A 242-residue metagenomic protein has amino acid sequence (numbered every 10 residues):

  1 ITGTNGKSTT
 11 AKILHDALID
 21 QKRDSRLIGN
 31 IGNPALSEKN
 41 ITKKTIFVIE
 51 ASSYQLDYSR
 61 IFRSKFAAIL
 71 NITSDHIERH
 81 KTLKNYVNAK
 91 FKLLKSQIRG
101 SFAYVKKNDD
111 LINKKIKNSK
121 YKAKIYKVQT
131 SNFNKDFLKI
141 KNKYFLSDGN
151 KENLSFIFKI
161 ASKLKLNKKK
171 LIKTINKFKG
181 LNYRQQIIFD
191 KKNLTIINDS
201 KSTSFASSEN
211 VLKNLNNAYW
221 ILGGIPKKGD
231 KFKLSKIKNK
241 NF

Functional and structural regions predicted by a protein language model:
I1-A103, K107, L111-Y121: Phosphate-binding loop of NTP-binding sites
D24, K143-N239: Nucleotide phosphate-binding/pyrophosphate-handling subdomain across enzymes that bind or process nucleotide phosphates
L27, A68-I69, V105, Y126-Q129 (+2 more regions): Structural signal for conserved beta-strand scaffold positions within catalytic alpha/beta enzyme cores
I28, K120-K135, D148, I172-N176 (+1 more regions): Beta-strand->loop->alpha-helix junctions that form or flank phosphate-binding loops in nucleotide-handling enzymes
V105-D109, Q129-T130, L222-I225: Structural motif
D109-K115, F133-N134, K227-K231: Short, charged/polar "capping" segments at the starts of alpha-helices and the immediately preceding loops
K135-K141: The feature captures the short pre-catalytic strand/loop hairpin that immediately precedes and shapes the active-site
